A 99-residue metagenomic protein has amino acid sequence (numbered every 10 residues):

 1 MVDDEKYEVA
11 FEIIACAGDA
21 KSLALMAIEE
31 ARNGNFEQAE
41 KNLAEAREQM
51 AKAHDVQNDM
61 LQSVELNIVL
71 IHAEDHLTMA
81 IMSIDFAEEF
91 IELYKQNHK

Functional and structural regions predicted by a protein language model:
M1-K99: Terminal alpha-helical segments
